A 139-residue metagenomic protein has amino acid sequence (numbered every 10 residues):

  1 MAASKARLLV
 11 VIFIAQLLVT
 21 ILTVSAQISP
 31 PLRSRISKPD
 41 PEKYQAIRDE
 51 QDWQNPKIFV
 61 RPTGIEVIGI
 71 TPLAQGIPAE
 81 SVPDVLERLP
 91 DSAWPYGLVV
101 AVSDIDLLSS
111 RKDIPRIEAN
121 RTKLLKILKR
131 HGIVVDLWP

Functional and structural regions predicted by a protein language model:
A2-V11: Bacterial N-terminal signal peptides that target proteins for export
V11-T20: Bacterial N-terminal signal peptides
I21-S25: Sec/Tat signal peptide C-region and signal peptidase I cleavage site
A26-P139: Long, low-hydrophobicity, acidic/polar, solvent-exposed interaction domains
